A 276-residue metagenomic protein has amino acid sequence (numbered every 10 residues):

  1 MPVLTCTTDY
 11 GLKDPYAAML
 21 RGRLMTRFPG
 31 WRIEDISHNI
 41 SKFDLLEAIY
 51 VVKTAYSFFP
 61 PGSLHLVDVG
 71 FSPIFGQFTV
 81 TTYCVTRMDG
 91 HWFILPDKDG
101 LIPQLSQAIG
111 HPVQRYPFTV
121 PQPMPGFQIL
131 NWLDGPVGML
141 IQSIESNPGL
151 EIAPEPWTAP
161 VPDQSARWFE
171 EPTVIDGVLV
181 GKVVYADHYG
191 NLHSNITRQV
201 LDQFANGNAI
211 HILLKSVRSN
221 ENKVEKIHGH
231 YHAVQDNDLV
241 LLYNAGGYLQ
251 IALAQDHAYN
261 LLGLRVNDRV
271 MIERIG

Functional and structural regions predicted by a protein language model:
M1-T8, D14-D68: Alpha/propeptide regions of enzymes that mature by internal proteolysis
Y10-D14, S72-I74, Y189-G190, D256-A258: Short acidic, Gly/Ser-rich segments with clustered Asp/Glu that frequently serve as metal-coordination loops in enzyme
R27-E34, D44-A48, F59-V69, P73-G135 (+2 more regions): Active-site histidine-anchored catalytic micro-motif
F78-T82, R167, F204-H211, R265-V266: A short, compositionally biased
Q122-A205: Anionic-ligand-binding alpha/beta catalytic cores of soluble enzymes and soluble regulatory domains that recognize
H193-G263: A conserved acidic, glycine/proline-rich C-terminal tail/linker
I212, L264-G276: Pepsin/retropepsin-fold aspartyl endopeptidases
